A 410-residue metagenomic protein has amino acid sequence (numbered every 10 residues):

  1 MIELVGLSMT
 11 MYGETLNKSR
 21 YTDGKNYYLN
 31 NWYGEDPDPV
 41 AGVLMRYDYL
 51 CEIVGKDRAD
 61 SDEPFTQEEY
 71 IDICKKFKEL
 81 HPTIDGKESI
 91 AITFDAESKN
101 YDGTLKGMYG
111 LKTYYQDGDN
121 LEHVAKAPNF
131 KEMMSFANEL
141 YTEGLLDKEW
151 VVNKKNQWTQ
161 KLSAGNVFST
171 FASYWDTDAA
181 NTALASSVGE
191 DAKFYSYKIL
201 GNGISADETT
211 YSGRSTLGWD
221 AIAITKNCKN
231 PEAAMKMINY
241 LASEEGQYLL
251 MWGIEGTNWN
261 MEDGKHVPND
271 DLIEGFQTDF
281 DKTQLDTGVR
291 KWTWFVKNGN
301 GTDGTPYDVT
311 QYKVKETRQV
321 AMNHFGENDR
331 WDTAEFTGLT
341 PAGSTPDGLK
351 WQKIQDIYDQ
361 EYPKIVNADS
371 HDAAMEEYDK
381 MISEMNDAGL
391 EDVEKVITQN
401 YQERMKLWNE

Functional and structural regions predicted by a protein language model:
M1, A180-T209: Ligand-binding "clamshell"
M1-Y12, E52, K56-D60, K112-P128 (+3 more regions): Short, solvent-exposed loop/beta-turn-alpha elements that line the ligand-binding surface or hinge of extracytoplasmic
G6, R20-K99, Y115-N166, T170-S173 (+2 more regions): Helix-loop-helix "hinge/cap" segment bordering the ligand-binding cleft or interdomain interface
E139, N153, E208-R214: Catalytic cores of eukaryotic secretory-pathway lumenal/extracellular enzymes that build and remodel glycoconjugates
S173-W175, A183, T305-Q311: Long, His/Glu/Asp-enriched segments that create or flank divalent metal/ion-associated functional microenvironments
L200-A206, G213-K226: Membrane-embedded translocation segments of transport machinery
Y240, E244-K364, D369: Conserved small-residue motifs centered on glycine
Y362-E410: Histidine-centered catalytic/metal-binding microenvironments
